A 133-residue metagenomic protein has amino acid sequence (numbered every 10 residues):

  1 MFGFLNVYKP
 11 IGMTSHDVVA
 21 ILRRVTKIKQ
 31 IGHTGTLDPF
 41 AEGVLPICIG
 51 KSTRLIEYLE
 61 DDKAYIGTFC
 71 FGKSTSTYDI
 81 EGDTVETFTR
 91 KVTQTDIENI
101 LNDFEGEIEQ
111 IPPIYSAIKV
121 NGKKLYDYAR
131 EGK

Functional and structural regions predicted by a protein language model:
M1-K133: Catalytic/RNA-binding core of pseudouridine synthases
